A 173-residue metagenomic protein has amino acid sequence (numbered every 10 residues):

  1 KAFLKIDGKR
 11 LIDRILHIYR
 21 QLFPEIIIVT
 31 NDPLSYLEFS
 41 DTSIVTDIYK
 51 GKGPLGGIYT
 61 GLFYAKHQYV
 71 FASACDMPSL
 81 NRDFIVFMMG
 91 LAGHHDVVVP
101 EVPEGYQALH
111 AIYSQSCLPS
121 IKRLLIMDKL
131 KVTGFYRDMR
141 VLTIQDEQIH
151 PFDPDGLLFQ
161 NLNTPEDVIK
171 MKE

Functional and structural regions predicted by a protein language model:
K1-K129, G134-G156, K172: Nucleotide and nucleotide-moiety/phosphate-recognizing core
L158-E173: Short, basic/aromatic-enriched C-terminal tail that caps enzymatic domains
